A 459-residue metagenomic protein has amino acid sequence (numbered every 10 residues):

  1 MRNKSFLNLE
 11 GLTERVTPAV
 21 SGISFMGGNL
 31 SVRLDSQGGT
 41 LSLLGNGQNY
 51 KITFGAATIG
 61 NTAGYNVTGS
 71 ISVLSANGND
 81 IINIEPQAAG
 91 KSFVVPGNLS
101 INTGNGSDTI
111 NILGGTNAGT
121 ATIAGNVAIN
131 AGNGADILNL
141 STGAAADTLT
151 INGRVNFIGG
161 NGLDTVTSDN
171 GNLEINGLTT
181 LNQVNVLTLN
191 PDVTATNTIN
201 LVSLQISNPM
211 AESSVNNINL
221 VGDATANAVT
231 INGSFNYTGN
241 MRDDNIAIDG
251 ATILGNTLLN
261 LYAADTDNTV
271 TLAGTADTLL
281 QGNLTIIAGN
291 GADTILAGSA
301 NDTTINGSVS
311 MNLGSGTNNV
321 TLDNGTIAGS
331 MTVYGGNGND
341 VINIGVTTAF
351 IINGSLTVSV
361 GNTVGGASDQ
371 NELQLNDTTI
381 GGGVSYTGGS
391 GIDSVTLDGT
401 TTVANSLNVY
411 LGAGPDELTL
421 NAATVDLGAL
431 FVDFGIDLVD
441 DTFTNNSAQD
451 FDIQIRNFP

Functional and structural regions predicted by a protein language model:
M1-M26: Subset of Sec-pathway N-terminal targeting signals
A19-P459: Acidic, glycine-rich low-complexity segments
